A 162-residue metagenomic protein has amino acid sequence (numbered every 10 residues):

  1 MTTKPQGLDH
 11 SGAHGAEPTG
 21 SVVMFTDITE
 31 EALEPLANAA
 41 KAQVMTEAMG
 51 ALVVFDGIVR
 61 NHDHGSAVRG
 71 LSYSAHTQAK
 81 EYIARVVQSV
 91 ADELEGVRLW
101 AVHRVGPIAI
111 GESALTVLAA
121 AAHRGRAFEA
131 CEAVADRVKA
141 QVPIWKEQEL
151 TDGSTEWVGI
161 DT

Functional and structural regions predicted by a protein language model:
M1-A114, A120-E132, D136-T162: N-terminal, polar/charged subdomain of small-to-medium soluble alpha/beta proteins
